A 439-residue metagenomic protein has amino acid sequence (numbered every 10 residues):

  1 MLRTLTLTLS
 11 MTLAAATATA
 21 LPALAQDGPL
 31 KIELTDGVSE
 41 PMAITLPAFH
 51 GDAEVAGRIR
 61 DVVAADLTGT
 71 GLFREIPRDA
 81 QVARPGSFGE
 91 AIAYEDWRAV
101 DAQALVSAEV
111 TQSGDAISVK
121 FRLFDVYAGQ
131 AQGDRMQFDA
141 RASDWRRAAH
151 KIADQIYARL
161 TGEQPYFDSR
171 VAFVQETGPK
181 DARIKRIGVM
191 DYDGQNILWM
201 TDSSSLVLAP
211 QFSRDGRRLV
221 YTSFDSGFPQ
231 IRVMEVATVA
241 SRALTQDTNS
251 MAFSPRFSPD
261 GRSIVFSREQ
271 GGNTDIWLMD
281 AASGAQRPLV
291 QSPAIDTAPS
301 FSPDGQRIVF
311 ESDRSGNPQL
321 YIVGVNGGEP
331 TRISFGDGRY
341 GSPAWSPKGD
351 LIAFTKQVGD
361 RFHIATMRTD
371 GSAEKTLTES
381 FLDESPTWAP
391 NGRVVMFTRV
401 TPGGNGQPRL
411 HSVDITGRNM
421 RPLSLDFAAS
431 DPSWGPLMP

Functional and structural regions predicted by a protein language model:
G28-E95, V106-Q112: Short beta-strand->alpha-helix linker/helix-N-cap micro-motif that forms a surface specificity/interaction loop
F88-Q155: Amphipathic beta-strand/beta-sheet edge segments enriched in Tyr/Trp
Y127, D191-Q195, E235-V239, D280-G284 (+3 more regions): Short loop/turn segments that connect beta-strands within beta-propeller blades
Q164, E176-R186, S203-S205, T222-I231 (+12 more regions): A flexible loop/linker signature enriched in serine peptidases of the S9 family
P165-F167, R214-D215, P259-D260, P303-D304 (+3 more regions): Residue-level detector of Asp-centered blade-edge/turn motifs that repeat once per structural unit in beta-propeller
V171, L219, G261-I264, G305-V309 (+2 more regions): Hydrophobic beta-strand positions that form the internal "hydrophobic ladder" of WD40/Gbeta-like beta-propeller blades
N196-T201, A240-T245, A285-V290, E329-S334 (+2 more regions): A short beta-strand motif characteristic of beta-propeller blades
